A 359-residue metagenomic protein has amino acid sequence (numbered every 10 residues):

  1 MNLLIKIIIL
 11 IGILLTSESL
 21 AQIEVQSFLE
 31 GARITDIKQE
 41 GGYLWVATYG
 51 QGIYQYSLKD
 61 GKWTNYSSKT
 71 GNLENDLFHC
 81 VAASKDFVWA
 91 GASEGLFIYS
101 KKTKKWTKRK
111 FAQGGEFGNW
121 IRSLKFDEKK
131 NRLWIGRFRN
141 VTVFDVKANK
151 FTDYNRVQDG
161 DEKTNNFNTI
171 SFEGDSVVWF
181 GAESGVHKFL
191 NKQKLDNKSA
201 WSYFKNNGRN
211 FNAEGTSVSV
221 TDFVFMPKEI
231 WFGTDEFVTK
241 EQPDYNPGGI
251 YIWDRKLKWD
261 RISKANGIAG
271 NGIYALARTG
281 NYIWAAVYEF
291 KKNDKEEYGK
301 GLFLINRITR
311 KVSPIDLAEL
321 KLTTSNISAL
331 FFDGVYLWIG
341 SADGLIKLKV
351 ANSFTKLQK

Functional and structural regions predicted by a protein language model:
K6-T16: Bacterial N-terminal signal peptides
I23-E40, S67-S84, K108-K130, Y154-G174 (+6 more regions): Short coil-to-beta transitions that initiate beta-strands within beta-rich domains
Y43-V46, F87-A90, R132-W134, V177-F180 (+3 more regions): Conserved beta-propeller blade signature
G50, E94, R139, S184 (+3 more regions): Residue-level signature of beta-propeller blades and closely related beta-rich strand-turn architectures in secreted
G52-Y54, G95-F97, N140-T142, G185-H187 (+3 more regions): A short loop-to-beta-strand structural motif that recurs across blades of beta-propeller domains
S57-G61, S100-K104, D145-N149, L190-K194 (+3 more regions): Short loop/turn segments that connect beta-strands within beta-propeller blades
D235, I268-L304: Loop/turn-rich, solvent-exposed surfaces of beta-rich toroidal or solenoidal domains
S325-K359: Blade-level signature of beta-propeller repeat domains, shared across WD40, Kelch, NHL, RCC1 and BNR/Asp-box propellers
